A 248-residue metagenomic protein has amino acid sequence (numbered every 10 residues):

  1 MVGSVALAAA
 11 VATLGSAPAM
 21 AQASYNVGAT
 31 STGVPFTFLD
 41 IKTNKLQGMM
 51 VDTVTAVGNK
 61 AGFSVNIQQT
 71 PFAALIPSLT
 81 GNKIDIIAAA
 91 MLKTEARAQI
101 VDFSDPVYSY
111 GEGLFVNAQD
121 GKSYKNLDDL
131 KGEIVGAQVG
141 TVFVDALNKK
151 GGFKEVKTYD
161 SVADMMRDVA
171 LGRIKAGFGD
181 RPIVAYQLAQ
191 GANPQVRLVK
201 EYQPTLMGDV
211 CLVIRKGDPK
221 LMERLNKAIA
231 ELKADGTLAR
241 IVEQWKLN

Functional and structural regions predicted by a protein language model:
A21-M91, Q99, D235: Extracytoplasmic small-molecule ligand-binding "clamshell" domains of the periplasmic binding protein/Venus flytrap
S31, S109-G113, R181, A189-A230 (+1 more regions): Periplasmic-binding protein-like
T37-D40, V54-F63, L127, G140-S161 (+3 more regions): Ligand-binding cleft/hinge of the Venus flytrap
G48-A61, A118-G121, E133-I134, V139-T141 (+1 more regions): Extended ligand-binding regions for polar small-molecule ligands
V51, I67-P77, K122, K157-L171: Short helix-initiation/N-cap motifs at beta->coil->alpha
F63, M91-L92, D105-G152: A conserved helix-loop-strand patch within extracytoplasmic ligand-binding domains of the periplasmic binding
F63-S64, T80-A89, E133-I134, A170-I183 (+1 more regions): Alpha-to-beta junction loops
A74, A90-Q99, A146-K149, K175-L206: A ligand-binding cleft/hinge motif common to bilobed small-molecule-binding domains
